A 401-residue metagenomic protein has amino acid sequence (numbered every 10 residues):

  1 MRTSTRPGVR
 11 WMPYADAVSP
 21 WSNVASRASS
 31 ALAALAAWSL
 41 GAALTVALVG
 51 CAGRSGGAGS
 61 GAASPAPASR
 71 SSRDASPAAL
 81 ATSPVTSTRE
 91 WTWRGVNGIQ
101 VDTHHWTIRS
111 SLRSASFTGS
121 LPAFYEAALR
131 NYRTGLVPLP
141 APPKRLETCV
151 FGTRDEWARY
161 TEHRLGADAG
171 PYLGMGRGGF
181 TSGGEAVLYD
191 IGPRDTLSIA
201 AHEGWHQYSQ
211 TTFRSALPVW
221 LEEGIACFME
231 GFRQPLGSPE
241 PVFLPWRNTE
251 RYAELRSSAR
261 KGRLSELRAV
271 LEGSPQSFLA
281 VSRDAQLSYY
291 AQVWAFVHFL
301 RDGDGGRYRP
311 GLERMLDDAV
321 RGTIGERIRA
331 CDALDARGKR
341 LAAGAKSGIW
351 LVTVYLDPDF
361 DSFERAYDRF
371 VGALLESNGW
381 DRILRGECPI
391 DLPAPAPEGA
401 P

Functional and structural regions predicted by a protein language model:
T5-R6, P13-D16, W21-V49: Sec-dependent bacterial lipoprotein signal peptides
R6-P7, D74: Short linear motifs in low-complexity or flexible loops
V9, A15, S22, A37 (+3 more regions): Intrinsically disordered, low-complexity segments enriched in proline/serine/threonine
A52-S55: Bacterial signal peptide processing site
A58-T92: Post-signal peptide N-terminal segment of mature Sec-exported envelope proteins
L80-A81, W93-P218, P235, I324: Juxtacatalytic substrate-recognition/specificity segment
D168-A186, F213-A400: Acidic/His/Gly-enriched intrinsically disordered linker/tail segments that often contain short helix/coil "MoRF-like"
